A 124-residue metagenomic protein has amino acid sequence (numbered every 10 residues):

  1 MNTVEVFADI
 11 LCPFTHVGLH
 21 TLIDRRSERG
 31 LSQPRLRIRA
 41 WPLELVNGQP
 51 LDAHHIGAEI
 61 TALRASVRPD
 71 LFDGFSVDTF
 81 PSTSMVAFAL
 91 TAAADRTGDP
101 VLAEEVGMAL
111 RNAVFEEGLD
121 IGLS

Functional and structural regions predicted by a protein language model:
M1-E5: Extreme N-terminal starter segment of soluble prokaryotic enzymes
A8-L11: Short pre-active-site segment immediately N-terminal to redox-active cysteine/selenocysteine motifs in thiol-based
H16-L119, L123: Structural alpha/beta surface segment adjacent to cysteine/selenocysteine redox centers across thiol/disulfide enzymes
